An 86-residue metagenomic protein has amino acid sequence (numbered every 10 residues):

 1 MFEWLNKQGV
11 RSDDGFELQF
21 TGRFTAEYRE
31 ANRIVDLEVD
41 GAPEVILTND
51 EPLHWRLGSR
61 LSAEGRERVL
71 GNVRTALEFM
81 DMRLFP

Functional and structural regions predicted by a protein language model:
M1-T25: Negatively charged, low-complexity tracts enriched in Asp/Glu with abundant Ser/Thr
K7, D13-G15, N32, R66 (+1 more regions): Low-complexity, intrinsically disordered short peptide segments enriched in small/polar/basic residues
S12, D36, S62-E64: Amphipathic alpha-helical interaction segments
L18, A26, V35-L37, V69 (+1 more regions): Hydrophobic beta-strand residues in large extracellular and virion-surface proteins
T25-E51: A short, structured beta-strand/loop element
E44-P86: Acidic, low-complexity intrinsically disordered segments
